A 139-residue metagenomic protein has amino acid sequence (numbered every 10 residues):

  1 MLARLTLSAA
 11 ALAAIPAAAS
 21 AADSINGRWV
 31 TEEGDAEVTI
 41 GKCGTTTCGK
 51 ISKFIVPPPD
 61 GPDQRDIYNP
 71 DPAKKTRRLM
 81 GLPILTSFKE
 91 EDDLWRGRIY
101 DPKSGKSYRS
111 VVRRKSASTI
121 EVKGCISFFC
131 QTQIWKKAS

Functional and structural regions predicted by a protein language model:
M1-S8: Bacterial N-terminal signal peptides that target proteins for export
A10-S20: Hydrophobic h-region of N-terminal signal peptides that target proteins for export in Gram-negative bacteria
A18-R28, C130: N-terminal helix-cap/turn-to-beta initiation motif at the start of protein domains
I25-N26, E32-K103, S107-Y108: Central antiparallel beta-sheet cores of small beta-barrel/beta-sandwich binding domains
K42, R113-K115: Extracellular/periplasmic catalytic domains that process cell-envelope and extracellular macromolecules
P102-K103, R109-V112, T119-Q131: Short, exposed beta-strand-loop hairpins at the edges of beta-sheets in extracellular/periplasmic proteins
A138-S139: Short, solvent-exposed mixed-charge patches
